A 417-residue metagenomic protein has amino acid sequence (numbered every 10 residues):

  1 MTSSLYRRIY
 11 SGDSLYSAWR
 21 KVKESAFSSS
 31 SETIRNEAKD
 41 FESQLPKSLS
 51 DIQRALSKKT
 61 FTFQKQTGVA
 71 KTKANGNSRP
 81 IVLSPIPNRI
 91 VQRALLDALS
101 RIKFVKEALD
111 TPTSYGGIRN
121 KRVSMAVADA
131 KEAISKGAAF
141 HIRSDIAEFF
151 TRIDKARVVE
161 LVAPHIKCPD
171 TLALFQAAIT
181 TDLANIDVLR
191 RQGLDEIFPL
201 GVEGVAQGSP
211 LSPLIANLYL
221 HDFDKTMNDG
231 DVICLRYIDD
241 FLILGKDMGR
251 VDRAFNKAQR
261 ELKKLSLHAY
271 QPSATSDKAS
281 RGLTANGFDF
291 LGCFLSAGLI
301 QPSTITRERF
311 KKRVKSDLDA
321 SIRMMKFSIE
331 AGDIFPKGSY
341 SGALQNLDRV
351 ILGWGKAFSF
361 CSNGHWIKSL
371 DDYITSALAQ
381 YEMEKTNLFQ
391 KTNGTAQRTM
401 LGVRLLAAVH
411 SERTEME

Functional and structural regions predicted by a protein language model:
M1-S50, A55, K385, T395-R398 (+1 more regions): Non-catalytic, polymerase-adjacent accessory regions of viral genome-replication enzymes
L5-R8, L96-D154: Active-site-proximal segment of RNA-dependent polymerases
I34, G76-P80, T111-T113, S144 (+4 more regions): Glycine- and acidic
A55-G76, D97, F175-D195: Reverse-transcriptase-like RNA-dependent polymerase core
S78-D110, L200-D229: Conserved pre-motif C helix in the palm subdomain of viral-like polymerases
R93, E196, K225, D252 (+1 more regions): Right-hand nucleic-acid polymerase module
E132-I238, L242-E261, G282, G287 (+1 more regions): Conserved polymerase palm-domain catalytic core
